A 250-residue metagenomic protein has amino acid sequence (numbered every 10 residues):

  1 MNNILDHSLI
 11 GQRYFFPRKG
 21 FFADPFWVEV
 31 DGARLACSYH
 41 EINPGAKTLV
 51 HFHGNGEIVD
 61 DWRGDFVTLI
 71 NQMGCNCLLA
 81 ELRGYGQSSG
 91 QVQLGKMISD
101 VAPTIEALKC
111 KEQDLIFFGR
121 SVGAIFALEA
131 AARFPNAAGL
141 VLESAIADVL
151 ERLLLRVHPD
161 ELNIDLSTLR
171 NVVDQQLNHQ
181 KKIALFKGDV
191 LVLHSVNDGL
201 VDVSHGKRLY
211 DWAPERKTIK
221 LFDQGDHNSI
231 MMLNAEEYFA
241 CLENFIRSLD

Functional and structural regions predicted by a protein language model:
M1-E29, R34-S38: An N-terminal hydrophobic leader/cap segment in hydrolases
N55-T68: The serine-hydrolase catalytic nucleophile loop
D65, H179, G188, D202-D211: Short alpha-helix in the alpha/beta-hydrolase fold that links the catalytic acid
I70-S89: Conserved alpha/beta-hydrolase
Q91-C110: Alpha/beta-hydrolase active-site loop
E129-Q175, H179-L185, L221: Hydrolase active-site cap/lid region
L185-K187, V192-H194, D198: Short beta-strand/loop motif that positions the catalytic acidic residue of the alpha/beta-hydrolase fold
G225-E236: Catalytic histidine-centered segment of alpha/beta-hydrolase-like enzymes
